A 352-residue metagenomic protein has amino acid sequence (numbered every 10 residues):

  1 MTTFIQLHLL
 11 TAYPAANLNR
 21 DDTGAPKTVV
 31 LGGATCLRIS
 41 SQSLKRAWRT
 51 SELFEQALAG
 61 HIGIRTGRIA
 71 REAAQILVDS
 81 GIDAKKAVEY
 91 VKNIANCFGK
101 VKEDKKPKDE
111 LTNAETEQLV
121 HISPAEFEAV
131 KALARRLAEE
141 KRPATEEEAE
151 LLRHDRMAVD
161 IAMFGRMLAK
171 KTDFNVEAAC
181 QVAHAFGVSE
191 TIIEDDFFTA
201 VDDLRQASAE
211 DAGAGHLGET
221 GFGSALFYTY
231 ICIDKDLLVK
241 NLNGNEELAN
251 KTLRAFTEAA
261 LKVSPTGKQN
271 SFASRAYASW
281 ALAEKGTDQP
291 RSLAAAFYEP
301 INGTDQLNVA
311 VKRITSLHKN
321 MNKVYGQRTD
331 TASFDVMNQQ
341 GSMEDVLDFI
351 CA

Functional and structural regions predicted by a protein language model:
M1-R38, Q42-A352: Basic polyanion-binding and macromolecular-assembly surfaces
